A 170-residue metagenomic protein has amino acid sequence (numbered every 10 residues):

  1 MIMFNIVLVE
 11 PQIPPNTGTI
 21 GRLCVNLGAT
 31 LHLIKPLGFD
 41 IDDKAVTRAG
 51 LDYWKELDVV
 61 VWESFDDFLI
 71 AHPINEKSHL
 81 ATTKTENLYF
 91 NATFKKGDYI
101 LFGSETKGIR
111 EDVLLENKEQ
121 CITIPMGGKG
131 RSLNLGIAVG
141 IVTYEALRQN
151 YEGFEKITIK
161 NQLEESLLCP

Functional and structural regions predicted by a protein language model:
M1-P170: Post-transcriptional modification and biogenesis factors for structured RNAs of the translation apparatus
